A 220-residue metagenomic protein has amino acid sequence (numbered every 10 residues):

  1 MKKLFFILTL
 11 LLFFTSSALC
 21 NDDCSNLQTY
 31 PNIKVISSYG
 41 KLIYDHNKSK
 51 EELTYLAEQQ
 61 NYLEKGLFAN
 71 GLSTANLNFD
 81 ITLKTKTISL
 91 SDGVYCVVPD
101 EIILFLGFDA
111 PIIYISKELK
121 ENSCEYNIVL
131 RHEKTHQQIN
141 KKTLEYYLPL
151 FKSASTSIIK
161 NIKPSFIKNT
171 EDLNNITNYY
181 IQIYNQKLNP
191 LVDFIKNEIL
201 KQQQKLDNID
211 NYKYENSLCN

Functional and structural regions predicted by a protein language model:
L4, S116, E121-S123: Short hydrophobic "helix-edge" motifs at membrane interfaces and signal-peptide entry regions
L4-T15: Sec-dependent N-terminal signal peptides
A18-C20: Boundary at the C-terminal end of the N-terminal hydrophobic targeting segment
S25, K41-L42, H46-F108, I112-K117 (+1 more regions): Metalloprotease/metallohydrolase-associated module, dominated by Zn2+-dependent proteases
N122-T135, T143: Short alpha-helix carrying the canonical HExxH Zn2+-binding catalytic motif
C124-Y126, Y147, S153-A154, I159-N161: Mature extracytoplasmic/lumenal regions of exported proteins
R131, Q138-K141, N161-P164: Mixed-charge (acidic/basic) macromolecular-recognition segments
K134-K152: Catalytic Zn2+-binding segment of zinc metalloproteases
